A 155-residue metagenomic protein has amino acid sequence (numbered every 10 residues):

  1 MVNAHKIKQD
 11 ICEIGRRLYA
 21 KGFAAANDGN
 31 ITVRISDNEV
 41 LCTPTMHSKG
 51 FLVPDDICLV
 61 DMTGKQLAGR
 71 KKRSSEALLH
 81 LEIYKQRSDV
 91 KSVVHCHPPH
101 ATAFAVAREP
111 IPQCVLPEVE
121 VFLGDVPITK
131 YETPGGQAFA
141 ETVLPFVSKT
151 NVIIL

Functional and structural regions predicted by a protein language model:
M1-L155: Glycine-rich flexible loops
